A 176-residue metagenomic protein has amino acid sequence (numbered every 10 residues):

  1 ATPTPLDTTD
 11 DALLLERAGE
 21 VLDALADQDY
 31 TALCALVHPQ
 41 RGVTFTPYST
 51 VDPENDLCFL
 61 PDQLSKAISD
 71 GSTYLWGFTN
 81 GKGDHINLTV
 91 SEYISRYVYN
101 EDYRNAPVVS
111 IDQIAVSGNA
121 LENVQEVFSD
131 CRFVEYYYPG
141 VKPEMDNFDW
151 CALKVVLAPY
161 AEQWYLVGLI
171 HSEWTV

Functional and structural regions predicted by a protein language model:
A1-D23, D27, A35, P39 (+2 more regions): Short, low-complexity N-terminal intrinsically disordered segments enriched in polar/charged residues
A26-D29, Y160: Secondary-structure boundary elements
D29, L60, Y165-V167: A diffuse structural propensity rather than consistent per-protein peaks
V37-R41, P47-S49, N80, Y138-G140 (+2 more regions): A mature extracytoplasmic/lumenal domain signature
P39-V43, N55-D56, D70-Y74, D84 (+3 more regions): Generic structural motif recognizing short loop/turn segments at the entrances and edges of beta-strands
L64-V108: Low-complexity, serine/threonine/proline-enriched polar segments
E92, R96-V176: Short beta-strand edge/turn micro-motifs at domain boundaries
